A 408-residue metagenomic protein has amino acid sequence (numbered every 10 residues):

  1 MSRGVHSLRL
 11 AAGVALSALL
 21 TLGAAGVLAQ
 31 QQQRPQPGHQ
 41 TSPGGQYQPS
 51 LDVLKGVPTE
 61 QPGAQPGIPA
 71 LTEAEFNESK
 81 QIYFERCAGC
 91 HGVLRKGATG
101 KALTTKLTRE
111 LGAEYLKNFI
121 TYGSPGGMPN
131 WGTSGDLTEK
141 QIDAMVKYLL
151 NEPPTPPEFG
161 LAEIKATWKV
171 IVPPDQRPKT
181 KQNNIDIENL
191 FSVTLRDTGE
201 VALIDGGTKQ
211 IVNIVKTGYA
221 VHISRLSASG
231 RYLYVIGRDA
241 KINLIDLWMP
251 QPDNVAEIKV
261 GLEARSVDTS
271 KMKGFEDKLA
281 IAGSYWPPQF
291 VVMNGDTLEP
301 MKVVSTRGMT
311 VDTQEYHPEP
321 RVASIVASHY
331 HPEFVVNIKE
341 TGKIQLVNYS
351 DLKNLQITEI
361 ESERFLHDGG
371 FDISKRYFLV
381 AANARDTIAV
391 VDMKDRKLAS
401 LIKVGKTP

Functional and structural regions predicted by a protein language model:
Q31-V53, G89, L94-A98, T104-T155: Extracytoplasmic electron-transfer domains, predominantly the class I c-type cytochrome c fold
G38-I82, K179: Electrostatic cytochrome c docking/interface patches
T167-A228: Beta-strand-rich domains and repeat architectures in extracellular enzymes and scaffolds, especially beta-propellers
K169-I185, R225-A228, V267-E276, Y316-Y330 (+1 more regions): Structural signature of eukaryotic scaffold interfaces centered on beta-propeller domains
V193-R196, D205, S227-A228, L233-D239 (+6 more regions): Conserved beta-strand positions in repeat-built beta-propeller and related beta-rich domains
G206-T208, L247-P250, G295-T297, N348-L352 (+1 more regions): Short loop/turn segments that connect beta-strands within beta-propeller blades
I214-F275, A280, T310-V311: Blade-loop segments of beta-propeller domains
K259-E333, I338-E340, K353-I360: Asp-box/WD-like beta-propeller blade repeats and closely related beta-sheet repeat scaffolds
